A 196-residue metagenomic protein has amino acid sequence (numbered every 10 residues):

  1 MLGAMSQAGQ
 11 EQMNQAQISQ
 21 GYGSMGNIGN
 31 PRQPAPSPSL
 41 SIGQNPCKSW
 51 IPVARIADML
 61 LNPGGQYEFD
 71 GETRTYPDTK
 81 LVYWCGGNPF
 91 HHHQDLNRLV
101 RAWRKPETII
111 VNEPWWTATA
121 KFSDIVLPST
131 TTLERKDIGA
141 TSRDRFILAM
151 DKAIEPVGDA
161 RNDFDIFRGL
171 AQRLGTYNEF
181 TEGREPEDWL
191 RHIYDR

Functional and structural regions predicted by a protein language model:
M1-G3, V111-N112, P128, D165-F167 (+1 more regions): Acidic/polar loop patches that form or flank catalytic/metal-binding clefts of enzymes that bind anionic ligands
M1-K121, T131-I138: Extended redox/cofactor-interaction regions of prokaryotic respiratory oxidoreductases
K48, H91, G139, I154-D163 (+1 more regions): Catalytic cores of large soluble enzymes that bind and process phosphate-bearing ligands
V53, T75, L96, I147 (+2 more regions): Generic structural signal for well-ordered, non-membrane alpha-helical segments in soluble metabolic enzymes
E107-T108, P114, A149-G175: Phosphate/diphosphate-binding loops
A120, D195-R196: Short, conserved secondary-structure transition motifs
D124: Catalytic, metal-anchored helix/loop core of enzyme active sites in primary metabolism
L133-A153: Acidic-aromatic pocket-rim loops
